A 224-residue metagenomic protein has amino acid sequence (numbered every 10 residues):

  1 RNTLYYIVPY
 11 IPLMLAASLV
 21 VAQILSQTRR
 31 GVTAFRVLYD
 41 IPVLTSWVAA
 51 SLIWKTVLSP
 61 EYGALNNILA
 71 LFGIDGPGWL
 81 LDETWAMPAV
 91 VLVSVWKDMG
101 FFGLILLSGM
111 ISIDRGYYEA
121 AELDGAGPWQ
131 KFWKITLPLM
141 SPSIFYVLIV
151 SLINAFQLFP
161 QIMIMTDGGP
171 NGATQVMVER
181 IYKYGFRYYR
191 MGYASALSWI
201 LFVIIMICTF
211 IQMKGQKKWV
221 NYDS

Functional and structural regions predicted by a protein language model:
R1-S224: A structural signal for multi-pass alpha-helical bundles of membrane permease subunits that mediate small-molecule
